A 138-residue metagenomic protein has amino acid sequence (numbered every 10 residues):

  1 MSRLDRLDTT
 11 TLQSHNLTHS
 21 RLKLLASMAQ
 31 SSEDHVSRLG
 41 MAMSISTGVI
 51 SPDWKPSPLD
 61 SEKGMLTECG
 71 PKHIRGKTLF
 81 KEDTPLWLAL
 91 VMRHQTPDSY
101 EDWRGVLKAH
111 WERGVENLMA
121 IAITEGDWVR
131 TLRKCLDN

Functional and structural regions predicted by a protein language model:
M1-L4, L22, K63, D83-W87 (+3 more regions): Generic N-terminal initiation segments characterized by hydrophobic and/or small/turn-forming residues
S2, D8, H15-H35, L39 (+2 more regions): Surface-exposed, Lys/Arg-rich phosphate-binding patches that contact polyanionic backbones
D5-D8, D34, D53, D60 (+5 more regions): Acidic-enriched, low-complexity/disordered segments with a strong bias for Aspartate over Glutamate
D5-T11, H19-L25, S44-I45, I50-P52 (+2 more regions): Membrane-topology and secretion signals of cell-surface/extracellular proteins
T9-Q13, G76-T78: A short, ordered amphipathic alpha-helix with a cationic face
D34-M43, R75-G76, Q95-P97, E101: Generic detector of bulky aromatic hydrophobic side chains
S46-Q95: Short, positively charged interaction helices/loops
L88-N138: Low-complexity intrinsically disordered segments
